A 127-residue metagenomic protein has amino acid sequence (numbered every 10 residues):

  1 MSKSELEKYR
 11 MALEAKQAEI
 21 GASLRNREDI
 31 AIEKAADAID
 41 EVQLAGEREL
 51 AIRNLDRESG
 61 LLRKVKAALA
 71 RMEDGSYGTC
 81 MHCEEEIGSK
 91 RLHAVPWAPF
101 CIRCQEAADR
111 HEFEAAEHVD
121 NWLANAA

Functional and structural regions predicted by a protein language model:
M1-D74, D109-A127: Interaction interfaces in information-processing and related assembly proteins
L13, C83, L92: Residue-level signature of catalytic and energy-coupling elements of molecular machines, predominantly ATP/GTP-dependent
E73-Y77, W97: Short metal-coordination and nucleic-acid-contact micro-motifs, chiefly zinc-binding Cys/His arrays
M81-C83, R103: Short, cysteine/histidine-rich loop/knuckle motifs that typically chelate Zn2+
I87, A108: Cys/His-rich microdomains that often coordinate metals
K90-V95, H111-F113: Short Cys/His-rich "knuckle" micro-motifs
A98-A107: Cysteine-rich micro-motifs
